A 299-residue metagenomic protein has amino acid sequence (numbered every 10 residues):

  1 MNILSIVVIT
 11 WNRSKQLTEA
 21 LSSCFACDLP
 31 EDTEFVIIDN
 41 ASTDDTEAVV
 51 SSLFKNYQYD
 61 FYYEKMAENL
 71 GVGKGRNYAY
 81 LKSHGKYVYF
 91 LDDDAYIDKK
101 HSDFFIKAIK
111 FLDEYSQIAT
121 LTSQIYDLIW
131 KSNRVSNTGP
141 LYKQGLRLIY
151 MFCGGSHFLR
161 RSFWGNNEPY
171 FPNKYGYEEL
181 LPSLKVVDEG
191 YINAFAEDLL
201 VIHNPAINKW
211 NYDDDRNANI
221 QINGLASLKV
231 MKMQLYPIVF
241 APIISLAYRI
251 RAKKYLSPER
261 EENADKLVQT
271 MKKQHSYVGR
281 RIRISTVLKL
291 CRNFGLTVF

Functional and structural regions predicted by a protein language model:
R13-A26: Short, well-formed alpha-helical segments that are part of the catalytic scaffolds of diverse glycosyltransferases
D39-A48, A95: A conserved acidic beta->alpha catalytic loop
M66-S83: Glycine-rich, basic loop-to-helix element that forms the pyrophosphate-binding segment of sugar-nucleotide handling
V88: Short aromatic/hydrophobic "clamp" motif used to bind/position activated sugar donors
K99-R134: Conserved donor NDP-sugar-binding/catalytic core segment of glycosyltransferases
Y142-L159, K174-Y175: A recurrent flexible, glycine/aromatic-enriched loop bordering the glycosyltransferase active site that acts as
Y175-L184: Acidic donor-binding loop at a coil-to-helix junction in glycosyltransferase catalytic cores that engages
V201, N211-V239, R260-Q274: Catalytic core of nucleotide-sugar-dependent glycosyltransferases
